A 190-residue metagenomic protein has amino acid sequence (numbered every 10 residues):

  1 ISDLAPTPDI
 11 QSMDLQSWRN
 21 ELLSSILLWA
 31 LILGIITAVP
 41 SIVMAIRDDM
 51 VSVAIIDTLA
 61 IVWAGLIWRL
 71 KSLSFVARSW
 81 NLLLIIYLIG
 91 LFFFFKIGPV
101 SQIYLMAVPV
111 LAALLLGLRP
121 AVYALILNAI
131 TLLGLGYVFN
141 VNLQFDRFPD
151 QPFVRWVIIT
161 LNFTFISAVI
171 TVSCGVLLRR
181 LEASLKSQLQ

Functional and structural regions predicted by a protein language model:
I1-L23, I42, I103, V141-P149: Non-catalytic regulatory/interaction regions at protein termini and inter-domain linkers
P8, L161-Q190: Juxtamembrane or sensor-core-proximal signal-transducing alpha helices that couple sensory domains to cytosolic
S17-L31, V51-S52, L118-V122, R155-F165: Alpha-helical transmembrane segments and their helix-membrane boundary motifs
L23-G98, Y104-L111, N128-L133: Hydrophobic transmembrane alpha-helices and their membrane-interface boundaries in multi-pass, membrane-anchored
I46-V53, S72, K96-I97, N140-F148 (+2 more regions): Transmembrane helix-loop junctions in multipass membrane proteins, especially transporters and channels
G90-G98, L132-R155: Interfacial aromatic-anchored transmembrane helix boundaries in multi-pass membrane proteins
A113-A124, I170-R179: Membrane-water interface at the C-terminal end of transmembrane alpha helices
L116-V138: The cytoplasmic-loop to transmembrane-helix boundary for the fourth helix
